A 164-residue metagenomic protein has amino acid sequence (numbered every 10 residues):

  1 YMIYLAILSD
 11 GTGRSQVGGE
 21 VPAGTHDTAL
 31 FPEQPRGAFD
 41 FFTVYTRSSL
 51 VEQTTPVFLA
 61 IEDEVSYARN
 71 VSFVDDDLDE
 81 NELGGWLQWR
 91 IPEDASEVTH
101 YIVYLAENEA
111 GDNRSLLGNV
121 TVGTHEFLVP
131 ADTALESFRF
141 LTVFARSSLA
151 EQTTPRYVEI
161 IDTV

Functional and structural regions predicted by a protein language model:
Y1-D40, R47-L50, T99-R139, R146-L149: Recognizes extended acidic, P/S/T-rich segments that occur within or adjacent to Ig-like beta-sandwich modules
A6, Y45-R47, E64, R90-P92 (+3 more regions): Structured beta-strand/turn binding interfaces of compact recognition modules in eukaryotic regulators
R14, G18, F58, A68-V71 (+4 more regions): Low-complexity, intrinsically disordered short peptide segments enriched in small/polar/basic residues
L30, L78-E97, V129: Conserved aromatic anchor
D40, T55-V57, L83-G85, T99 (+2 more regions): Core residues of folded domains in eukaryotic genome-function proteins
S48-S66, S147-V164: Extracellular fibronectin type III
D63-L83, D162-V164: Short, compositionally biased P/S/T/A/G/V-rich stretches that sit at domain boundaries
